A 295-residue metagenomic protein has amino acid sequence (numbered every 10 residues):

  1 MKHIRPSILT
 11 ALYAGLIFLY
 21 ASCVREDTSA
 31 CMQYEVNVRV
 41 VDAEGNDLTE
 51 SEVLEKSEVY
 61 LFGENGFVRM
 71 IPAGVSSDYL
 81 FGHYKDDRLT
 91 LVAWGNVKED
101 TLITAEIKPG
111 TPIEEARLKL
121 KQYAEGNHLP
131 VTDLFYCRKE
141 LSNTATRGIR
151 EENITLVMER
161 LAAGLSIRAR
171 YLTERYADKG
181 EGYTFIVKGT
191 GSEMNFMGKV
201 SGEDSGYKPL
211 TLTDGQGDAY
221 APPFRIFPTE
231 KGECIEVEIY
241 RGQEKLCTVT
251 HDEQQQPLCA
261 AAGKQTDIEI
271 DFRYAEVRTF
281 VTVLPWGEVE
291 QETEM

Functional and structural regions predicted by a protein language model:
K2-L12: Bacterial N-terminal signal peptides that target proteins for export
H3, L16-D47, G263, L284-M295: Bacterial Sec-dependent N-terminal signal peptides
R39-V53, R168-A177: Structural motif
V53-I107, A177-C259, Q291-M295: Tryptophan-paired
S77-L80, E152-L156: Short strand-edge motifs at loop-to-beta-strand transitions and within beta-strands of extracellular beta-rich domains
K85, L258-M295: Low-complexity, acidic Ser/Thr/Pro-rich "mucin-like" tracts of secreted and single-pass surface proteins
E99-E152, Q243-A275: Structured interaction patches on ligand/partner-binding surfaces of diverse proteins
T155-A162, I226-P228: Conserved "repeat-terminator" motif of extracellular CCP/Sushi domains
